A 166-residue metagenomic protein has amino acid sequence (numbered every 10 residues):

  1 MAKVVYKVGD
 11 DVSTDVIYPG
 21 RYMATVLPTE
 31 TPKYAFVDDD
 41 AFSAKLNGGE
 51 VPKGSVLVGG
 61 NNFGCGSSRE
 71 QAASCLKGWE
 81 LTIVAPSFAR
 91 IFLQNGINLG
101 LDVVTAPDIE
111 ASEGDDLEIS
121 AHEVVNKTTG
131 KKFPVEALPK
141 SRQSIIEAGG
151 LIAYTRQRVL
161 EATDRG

Functional and structural regions predicted by a protein language model:
M1-P19, T155-G166: N-terminal, positively charged, Ser/Thr/Ala/Gly-biased leader segments that form transit/presequence-like amphipathic
V5, V16, V56, G60-G64 (+1 more regions): Short glycine- and Lys/Arg-enriched binding-loop motifs that mark or flank ligand-binding interfaces
Y6, F36, V58, V125 (+1 more regions): Residues in well-ordered beta-strands of folded domains
M23-H122: Feature captures the catalytic cores and cofactor-binding loops of soluble hydro-lyases/lyases that act on carboxylate
L93, N98-G166: Acidic, glycine-rich flexible loop/linker segments
